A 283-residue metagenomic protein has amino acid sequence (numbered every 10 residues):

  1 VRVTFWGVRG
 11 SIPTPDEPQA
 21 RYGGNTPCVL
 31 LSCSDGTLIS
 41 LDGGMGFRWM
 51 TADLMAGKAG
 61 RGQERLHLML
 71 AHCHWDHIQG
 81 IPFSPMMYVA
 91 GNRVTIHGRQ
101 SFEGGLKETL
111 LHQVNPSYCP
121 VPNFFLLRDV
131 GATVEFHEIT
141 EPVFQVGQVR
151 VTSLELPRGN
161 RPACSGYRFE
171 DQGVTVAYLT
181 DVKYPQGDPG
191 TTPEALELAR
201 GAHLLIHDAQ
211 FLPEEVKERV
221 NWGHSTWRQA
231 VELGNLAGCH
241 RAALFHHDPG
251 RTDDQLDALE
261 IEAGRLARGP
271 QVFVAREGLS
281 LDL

Functional and structural regions predicted by a protein language model:
V1-A177, L256-L283: Binuclear metal-dependent hydrolase catalytic cores
T175, K183-R276: Cap/insert and terminal regions of metallo-dependent hydrolase folds
T180: Acidic/histidine-rich catalytic cores of soluble enzymes
